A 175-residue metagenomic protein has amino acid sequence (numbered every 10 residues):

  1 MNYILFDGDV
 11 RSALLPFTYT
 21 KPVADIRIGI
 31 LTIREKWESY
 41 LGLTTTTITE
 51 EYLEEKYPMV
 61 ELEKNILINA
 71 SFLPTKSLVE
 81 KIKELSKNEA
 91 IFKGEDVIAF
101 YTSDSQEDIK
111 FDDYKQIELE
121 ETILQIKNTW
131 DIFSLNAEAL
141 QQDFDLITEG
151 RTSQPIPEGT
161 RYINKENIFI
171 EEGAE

Functional and structural regions predicted by a protein language model:
M1-N167: Terminal amphipathic alpha-helical/low-complexity segments used for targeting or macromolecular assembly
K165-E175: Beta-solenoid/beta-rich acyl/carboxylate-transfer cores
